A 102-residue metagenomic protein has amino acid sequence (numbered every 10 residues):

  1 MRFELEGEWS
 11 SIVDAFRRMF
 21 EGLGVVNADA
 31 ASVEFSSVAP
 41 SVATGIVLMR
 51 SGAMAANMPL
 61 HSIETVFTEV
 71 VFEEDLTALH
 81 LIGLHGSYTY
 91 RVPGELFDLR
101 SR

Functional and structural regions predicted by a protein language model:
M1-R102: Acidic, polar-rich N-terminal leader regions of halophilic archaeal proteins
